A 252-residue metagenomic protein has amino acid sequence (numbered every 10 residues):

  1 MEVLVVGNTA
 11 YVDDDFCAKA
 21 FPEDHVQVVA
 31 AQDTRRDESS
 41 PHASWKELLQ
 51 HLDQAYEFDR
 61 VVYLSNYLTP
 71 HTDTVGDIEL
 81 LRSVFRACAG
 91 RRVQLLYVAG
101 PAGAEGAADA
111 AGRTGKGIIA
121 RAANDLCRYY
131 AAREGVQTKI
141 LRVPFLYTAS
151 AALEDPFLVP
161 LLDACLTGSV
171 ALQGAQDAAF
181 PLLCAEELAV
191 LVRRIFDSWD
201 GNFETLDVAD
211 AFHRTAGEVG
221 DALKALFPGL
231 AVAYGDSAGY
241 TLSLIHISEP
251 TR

Functional and structural regions predicted by a protein language model:
V3-P22: N-terminal Rossmann NAD(P)H-binding glycine-rich loop of SDR-like oxidoreductase domains
D15, R194, S198-G239: Mid/C-terminal beta-alpha module of Rossmann-like enzyme folds, strongest in SDR-family dehydrogenases/epimerases
H42-E79, G103-E105: NAD(P)H-binding glycine-rich loop region in Rossmannoid oxidoreductase-like domains and their noncatalytic homologs
R60-V62, R82-I119: Conserved Rossmann-fold NAD(P)-dependent oxidoreductase catalytic core, especially the SDR/UDP-sugar
T74, G112-N124, D155, P181-L182 (+1 more regions): Short-chain dehydrogenase/reductase
R128-F180, A185: NAD(P)-dependent short-chain dehydrogenase/reductase
A149-E154, D177-V190, T205-L223, T241: Substrate-binding strand-loop-helix patch in Rossmann-like NAD(P)-dependent oxidoreductase/epimerase domains
S243-T251: Residue-level detector of conserved catalytic or cofactor/ligand-binding positions in enzyme active sites
